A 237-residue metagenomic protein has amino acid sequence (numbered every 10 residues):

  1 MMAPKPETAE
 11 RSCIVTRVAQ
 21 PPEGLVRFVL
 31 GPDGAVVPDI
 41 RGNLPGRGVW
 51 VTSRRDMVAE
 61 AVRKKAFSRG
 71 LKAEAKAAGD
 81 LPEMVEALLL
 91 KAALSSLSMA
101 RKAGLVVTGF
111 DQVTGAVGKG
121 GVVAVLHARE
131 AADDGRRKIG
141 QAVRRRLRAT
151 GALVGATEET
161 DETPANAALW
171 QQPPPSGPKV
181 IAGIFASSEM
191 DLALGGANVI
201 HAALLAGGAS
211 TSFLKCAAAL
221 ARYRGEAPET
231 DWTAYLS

Functional and structural regions predicted by a protein language model:
M1-R69, A73: N-terminal cysteine/histidine-rich coordination modules
Q20, D56-V58, E130-D133, A186-E189 (+1 more regions): Conserved nucleotide-binding/hydrolysis micro-motifs of P-loop NTPases
R47-G48, A103-G104, V122-A124, P175-V180 (+1 more regions): Short active-site oxyanion
R55-G135: Extended interfacial segments that mediate partner engagement and assembly in macromolecular machines
D133, R137-I139, A167: Nucleotide-binding motor/catalytic cores of P-loop/tubulin-like NTPases across gene-expression machines
G140-R145, A218-L220: Short, solvent-exposed amphipathic alpha-helical segments in soluble enzyme and RNA/protein-processing domains
A149-A221: Short basic, glycine-rich beta-strand/loop surfaces that mediate nucleic-acid
F213-S237: Short, charged, intrinsically disordered terminal tails
